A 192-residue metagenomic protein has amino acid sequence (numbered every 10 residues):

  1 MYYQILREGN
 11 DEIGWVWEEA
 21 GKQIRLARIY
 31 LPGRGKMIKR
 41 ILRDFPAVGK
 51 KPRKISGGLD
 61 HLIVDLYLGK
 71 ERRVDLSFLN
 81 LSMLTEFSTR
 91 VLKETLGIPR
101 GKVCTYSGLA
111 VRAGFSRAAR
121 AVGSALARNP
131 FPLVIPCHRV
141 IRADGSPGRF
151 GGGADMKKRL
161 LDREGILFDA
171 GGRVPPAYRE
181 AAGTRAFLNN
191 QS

Functional and structural regions predicted by a protein language model:
M1-S116, L167-S192: Basic nucleic-acid-binding alpha-helical/helix-turn surface characteristic of O6-alkylguanine DNA
R43, L96, A127, L161-D162: Alpha-helix boundary recognition
T95, L109, C137-H138, L160: Residue-level signal for inorganic ion chemistry
Y106, D144, R163-E164: Fold-independent oxyanion-binding glycine-rich loops and adjacent beta-strand/coil segments at enzyme active sites
R117-D155, F168: Short glycine/serine-rich loop segments
D155-G165: C-terminal end-helix/capping segment
